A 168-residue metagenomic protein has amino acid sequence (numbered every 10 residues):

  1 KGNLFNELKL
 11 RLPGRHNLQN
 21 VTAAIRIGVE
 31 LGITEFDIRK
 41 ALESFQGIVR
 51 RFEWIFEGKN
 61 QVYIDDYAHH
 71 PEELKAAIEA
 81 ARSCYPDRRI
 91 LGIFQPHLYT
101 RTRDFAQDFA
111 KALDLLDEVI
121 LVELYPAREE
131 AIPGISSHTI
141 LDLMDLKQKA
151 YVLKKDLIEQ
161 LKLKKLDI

Functional and structural regions predicted by a protein language model:
K1-L4, L161-I168: Short, intrinsically disordered, charge-balanced linker/junction segments flanking boundaries in proteins
G2-E118, D142: Nucleotide phosphate-binding/pyrophosphate-handling subdomain across enzymes that bind or process nucleotide phosphates
A110-K165: C-terminal helical cap/extension that packs against the catalytic core of soluble nucleotide-cofactor enzymes
